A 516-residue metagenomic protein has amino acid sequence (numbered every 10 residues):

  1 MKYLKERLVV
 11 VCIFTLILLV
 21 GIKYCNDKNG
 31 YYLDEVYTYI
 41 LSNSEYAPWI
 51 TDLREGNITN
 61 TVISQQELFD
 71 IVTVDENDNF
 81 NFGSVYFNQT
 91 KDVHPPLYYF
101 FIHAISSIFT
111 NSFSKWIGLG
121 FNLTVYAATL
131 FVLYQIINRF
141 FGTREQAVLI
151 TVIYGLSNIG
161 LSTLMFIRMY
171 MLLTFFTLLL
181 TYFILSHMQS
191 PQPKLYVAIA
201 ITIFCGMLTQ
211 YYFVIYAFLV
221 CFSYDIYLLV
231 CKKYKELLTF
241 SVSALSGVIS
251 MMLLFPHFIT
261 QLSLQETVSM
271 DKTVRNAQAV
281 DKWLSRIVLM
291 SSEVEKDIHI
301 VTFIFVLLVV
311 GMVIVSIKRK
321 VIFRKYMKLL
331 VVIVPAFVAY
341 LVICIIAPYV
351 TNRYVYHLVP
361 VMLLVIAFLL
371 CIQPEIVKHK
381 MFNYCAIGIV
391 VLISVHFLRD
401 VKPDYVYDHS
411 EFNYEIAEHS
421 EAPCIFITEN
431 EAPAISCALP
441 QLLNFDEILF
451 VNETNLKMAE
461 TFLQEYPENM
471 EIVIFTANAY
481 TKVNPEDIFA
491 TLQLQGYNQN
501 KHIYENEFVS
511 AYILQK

Functional and structural regions predicted by a protein language model:
V9-F14, I201, L245, L364 (+1 more regions): Signature aromatic-anchored transmembrane alpha helix within multi-pass, membrane-resident enzymes that catalyze glycan
N43-H94, S106-F109: Interfacial juxtamembrane loops and adjacent helix segments that form the catalytic/substrate-binding surfaces
A104, V132-Q135, V152-L156, M171-Q189 (+2 more regions): Specific aromatic-rich, kink-prone transmembrane helix
I117-F141, L179: Transmembrane-helix motifs of polytopic, lipid-linked glycan transferases
E145-I150, F183-C205, L238, H379-C385: Short hydrophobic alpha-helices at membrane interfaces in multi-pass membrane enzymes
F183-Y196, I215-I249, L449: Perimembrane helix-loop-helix junctions
I215, I346-P374: Hydrophobic/aromatic-rich transmembrane helices and adjacent perimembrane loops
V390-L449: Membrane-embedded, lumen/periplasm-facing catalytic core of multi-pass transferases that use lipid-linked donors
